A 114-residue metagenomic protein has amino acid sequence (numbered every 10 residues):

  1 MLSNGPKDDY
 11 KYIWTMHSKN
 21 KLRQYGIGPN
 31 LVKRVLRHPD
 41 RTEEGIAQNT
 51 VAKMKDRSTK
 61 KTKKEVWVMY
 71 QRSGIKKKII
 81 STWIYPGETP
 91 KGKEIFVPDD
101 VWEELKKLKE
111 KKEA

Functional and structural regions predicted by a protein language model:
M1-A114: Ribonuclease/tRNase effector modules and their secretory precursors
